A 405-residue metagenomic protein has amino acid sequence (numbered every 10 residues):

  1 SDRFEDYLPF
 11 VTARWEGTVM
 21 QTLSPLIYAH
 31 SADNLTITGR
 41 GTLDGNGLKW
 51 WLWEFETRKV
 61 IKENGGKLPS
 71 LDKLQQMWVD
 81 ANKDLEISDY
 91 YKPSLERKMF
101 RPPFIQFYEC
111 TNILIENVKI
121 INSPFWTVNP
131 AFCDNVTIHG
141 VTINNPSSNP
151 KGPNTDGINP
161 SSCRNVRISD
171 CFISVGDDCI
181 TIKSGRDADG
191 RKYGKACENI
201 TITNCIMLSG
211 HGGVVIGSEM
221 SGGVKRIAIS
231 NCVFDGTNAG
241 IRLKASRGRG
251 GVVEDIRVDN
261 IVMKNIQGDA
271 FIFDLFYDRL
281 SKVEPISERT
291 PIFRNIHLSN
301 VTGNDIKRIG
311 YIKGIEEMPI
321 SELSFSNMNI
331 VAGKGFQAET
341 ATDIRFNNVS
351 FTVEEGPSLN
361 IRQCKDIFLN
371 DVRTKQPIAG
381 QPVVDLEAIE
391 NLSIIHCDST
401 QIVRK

Functional and structural regions predicted by a protein language model:
S1-K405: Extracellular/periplasmic carbohydrate-active domains that bind, remodel, or depolymerize complex polysaccharides
